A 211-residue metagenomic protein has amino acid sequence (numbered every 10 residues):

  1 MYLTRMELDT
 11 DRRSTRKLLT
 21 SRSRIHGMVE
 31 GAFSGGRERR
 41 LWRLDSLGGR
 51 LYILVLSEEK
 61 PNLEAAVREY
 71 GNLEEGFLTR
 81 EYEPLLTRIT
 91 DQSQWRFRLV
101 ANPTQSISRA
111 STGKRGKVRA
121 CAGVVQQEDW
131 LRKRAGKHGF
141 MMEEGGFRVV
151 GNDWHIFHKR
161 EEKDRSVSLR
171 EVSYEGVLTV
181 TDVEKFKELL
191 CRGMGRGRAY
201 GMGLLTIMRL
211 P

Functional and structural regions predicted by a protein language model:
M1-P211: RNA-interacting cores
